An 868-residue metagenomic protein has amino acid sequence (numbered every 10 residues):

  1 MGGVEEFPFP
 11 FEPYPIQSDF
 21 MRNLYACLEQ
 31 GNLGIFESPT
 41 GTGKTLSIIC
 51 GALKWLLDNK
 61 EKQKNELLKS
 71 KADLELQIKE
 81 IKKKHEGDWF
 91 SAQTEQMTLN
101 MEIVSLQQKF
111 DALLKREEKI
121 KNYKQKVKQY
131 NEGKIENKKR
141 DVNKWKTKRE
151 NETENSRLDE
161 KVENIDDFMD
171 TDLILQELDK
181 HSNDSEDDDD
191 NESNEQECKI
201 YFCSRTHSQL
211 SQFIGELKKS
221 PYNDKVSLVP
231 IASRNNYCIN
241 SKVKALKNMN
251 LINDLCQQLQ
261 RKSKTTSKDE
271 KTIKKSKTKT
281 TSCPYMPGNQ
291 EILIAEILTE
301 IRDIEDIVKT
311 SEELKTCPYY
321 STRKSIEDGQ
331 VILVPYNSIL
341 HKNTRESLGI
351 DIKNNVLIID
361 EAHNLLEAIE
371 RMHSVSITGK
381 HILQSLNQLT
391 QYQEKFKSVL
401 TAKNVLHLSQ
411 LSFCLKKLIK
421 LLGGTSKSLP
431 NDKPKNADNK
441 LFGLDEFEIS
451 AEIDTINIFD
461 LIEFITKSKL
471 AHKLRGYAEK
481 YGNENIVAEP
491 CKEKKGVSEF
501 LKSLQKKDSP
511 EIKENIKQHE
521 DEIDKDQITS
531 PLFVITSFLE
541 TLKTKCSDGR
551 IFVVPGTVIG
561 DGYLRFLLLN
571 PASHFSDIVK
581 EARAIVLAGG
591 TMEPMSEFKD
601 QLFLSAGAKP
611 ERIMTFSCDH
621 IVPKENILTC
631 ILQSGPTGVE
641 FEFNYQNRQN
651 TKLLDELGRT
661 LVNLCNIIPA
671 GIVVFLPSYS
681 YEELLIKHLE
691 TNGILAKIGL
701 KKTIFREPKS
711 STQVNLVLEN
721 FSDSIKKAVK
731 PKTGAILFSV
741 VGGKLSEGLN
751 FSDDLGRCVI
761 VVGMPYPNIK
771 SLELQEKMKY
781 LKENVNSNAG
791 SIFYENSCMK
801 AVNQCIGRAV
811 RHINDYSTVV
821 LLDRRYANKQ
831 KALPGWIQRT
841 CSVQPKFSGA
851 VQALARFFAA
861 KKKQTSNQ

Functional and structural regions predicted by a protein language model:
G2-F11, L56-V331, N337-L340, N387 (+7 more regions): A substrate-engagement module of RecA-like helicase motors
F11-L28: N-terminal pre-P-loop "Q-motif" helix
Q30-I48, F168, I174, K199: Walker A/P-loop
E305-G329, L340-G349, S468-P636, V714-L745: A contiguous, basic/glycine-rich beta-loop/short-helix subdomain that forms a polymer-engagement track
I352-L383: SF2 helicase catalytic motif II
S576-D577, G638-P677: Conserved interdomain hinge at the start of the Helicase C-terminal
Q633-K652, F705-A827: Conserved RecA-like P-loop NTPase helicase motor core
P677-P708: Conserved helicase motor "Helicase C" RecA-like lobe of SF1/SF2 P-loop NTPases
